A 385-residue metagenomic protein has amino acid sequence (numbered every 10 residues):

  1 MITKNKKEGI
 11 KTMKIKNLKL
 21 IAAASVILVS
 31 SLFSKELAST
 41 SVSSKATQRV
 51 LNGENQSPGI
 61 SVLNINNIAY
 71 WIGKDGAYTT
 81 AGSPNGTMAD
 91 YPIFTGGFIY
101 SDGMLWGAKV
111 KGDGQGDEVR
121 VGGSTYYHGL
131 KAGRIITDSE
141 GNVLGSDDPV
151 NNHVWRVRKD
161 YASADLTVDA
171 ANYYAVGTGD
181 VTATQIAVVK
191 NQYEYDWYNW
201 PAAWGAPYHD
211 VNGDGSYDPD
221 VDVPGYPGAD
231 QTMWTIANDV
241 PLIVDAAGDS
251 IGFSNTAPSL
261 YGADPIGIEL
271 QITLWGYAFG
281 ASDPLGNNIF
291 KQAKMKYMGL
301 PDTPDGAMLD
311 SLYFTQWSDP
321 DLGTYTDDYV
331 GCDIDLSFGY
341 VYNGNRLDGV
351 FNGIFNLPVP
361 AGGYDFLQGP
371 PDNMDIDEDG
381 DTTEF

Functional and structural regions predicted by a protein language model:
M1-S39: Bacterial Sec-dependent N-terminal signal peptides
K35-F385: A long-range scaffold signal marking pre-active-site subdomains of enzyme folds
